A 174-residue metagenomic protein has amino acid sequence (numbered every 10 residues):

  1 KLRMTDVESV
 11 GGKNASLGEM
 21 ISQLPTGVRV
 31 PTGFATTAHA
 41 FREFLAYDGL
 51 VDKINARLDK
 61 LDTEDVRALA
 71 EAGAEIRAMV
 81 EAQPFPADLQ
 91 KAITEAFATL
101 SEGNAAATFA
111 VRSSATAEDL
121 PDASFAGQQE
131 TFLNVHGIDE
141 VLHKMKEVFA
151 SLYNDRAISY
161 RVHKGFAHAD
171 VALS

Functional and structural regions predicted by a protein language model:
K1-S174: N-terminal beta-alpha lobe that positions the nucleotide/phosphoryl donor in ATP/NTP-coupled carboxylate activation
